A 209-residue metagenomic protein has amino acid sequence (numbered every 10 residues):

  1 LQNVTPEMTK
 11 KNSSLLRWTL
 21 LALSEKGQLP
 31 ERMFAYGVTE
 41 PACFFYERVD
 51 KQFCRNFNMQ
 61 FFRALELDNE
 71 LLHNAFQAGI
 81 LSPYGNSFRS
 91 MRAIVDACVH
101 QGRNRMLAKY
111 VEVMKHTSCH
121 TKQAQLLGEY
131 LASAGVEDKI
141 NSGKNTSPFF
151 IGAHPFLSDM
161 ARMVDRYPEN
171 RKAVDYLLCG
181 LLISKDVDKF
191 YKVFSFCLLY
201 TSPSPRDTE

Functional and structural regions predicted by a protein language model:
L1-K139, D165-R166, N170-S184: Soluble catalytic regions of membrane-associated enzymes that act on cell-envelope and secretory-pathway components
A22, N145, L157-M160: Short, functional N-terminal and low-complexity linear motifs
Q52-C54, E137-P155: Long alpha-helical HEAT/HEAT-like repeat alpha-solenoid scaffolds in very large eukaryotic proteins, especially those
A153-Y167: C-terminal structural cap/anchor segments
V187-D188: Primarily extracytoplasmic ectodomains and periplasmic/lumenal surface modules that are beta-strand-rich
Y191-S195: Extended alpha-helical scaffolding segments
Y200-E209: Single conserved hydrophobic/aromatic residue that forms the stacking wall/gate of nucleotide- or nucleobase-binding
